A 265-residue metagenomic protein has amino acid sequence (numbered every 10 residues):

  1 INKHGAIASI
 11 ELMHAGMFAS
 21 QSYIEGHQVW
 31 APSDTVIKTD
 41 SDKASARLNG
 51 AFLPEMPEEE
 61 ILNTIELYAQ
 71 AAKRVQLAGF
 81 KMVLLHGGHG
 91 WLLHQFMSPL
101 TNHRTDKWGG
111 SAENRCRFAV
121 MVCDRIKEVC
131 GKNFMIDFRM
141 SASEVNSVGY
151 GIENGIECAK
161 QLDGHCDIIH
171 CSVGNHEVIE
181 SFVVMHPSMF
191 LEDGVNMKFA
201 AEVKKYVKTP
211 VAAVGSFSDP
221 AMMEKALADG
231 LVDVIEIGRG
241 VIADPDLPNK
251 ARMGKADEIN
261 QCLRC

Functional and structural regions predicted by a protein language model:
I1-C265: Flavin-dependent oxidoreductase catalytic cores
